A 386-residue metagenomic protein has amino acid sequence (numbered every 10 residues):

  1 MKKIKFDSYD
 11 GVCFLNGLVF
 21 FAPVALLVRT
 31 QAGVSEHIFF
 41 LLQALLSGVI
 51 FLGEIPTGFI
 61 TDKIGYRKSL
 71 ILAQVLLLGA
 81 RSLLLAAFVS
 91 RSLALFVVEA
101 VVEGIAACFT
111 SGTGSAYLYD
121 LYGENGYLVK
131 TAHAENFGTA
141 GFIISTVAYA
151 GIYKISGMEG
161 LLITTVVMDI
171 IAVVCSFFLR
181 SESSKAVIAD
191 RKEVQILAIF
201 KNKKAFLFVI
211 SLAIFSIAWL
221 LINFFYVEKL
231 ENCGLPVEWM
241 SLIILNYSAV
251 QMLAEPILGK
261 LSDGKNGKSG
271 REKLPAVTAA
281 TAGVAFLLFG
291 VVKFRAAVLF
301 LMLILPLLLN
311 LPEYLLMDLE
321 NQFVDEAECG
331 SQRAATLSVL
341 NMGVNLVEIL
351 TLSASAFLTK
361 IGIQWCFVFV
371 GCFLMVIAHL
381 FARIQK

Functional and structural regions predicted by a protein language model:
M1-K3, R180-S211: Juxtamembrane intracellular "pre-TM" segments in multi-pass secondary transporters
M1-L52, K204-Y247, N341: Helix-loop boundary and gating motifs at the non-cytosolic
L52-V89: Conserved MFS/SLC helix-loop-helix module at the cytosolic interface between two early adjacent transmembrane helices
E54-Y66, Y153, L253-S269, T359: Helix-to-loop junctions at the C-terminal end of transmembrane segments in multipass secondary transporters
V75-R91, A280-K293: C-terminal ends and interior cores of transmembrane alpha-helices in multi-pass membrane transporters/permeases
V101-T139: Cytoplasmic helix-loop-helix junction between adjacent transmembrane helices in 12-TM secondary transporters
T165, V173-D190, A382-K386: Helix-loop junctions on the cytosolic side of multi-pass membrane transporters, especially the intracellular loop
S269-E313: C-terminal transmembrane helical hairpin of 12-TM major facilitator-type secondary transporters
